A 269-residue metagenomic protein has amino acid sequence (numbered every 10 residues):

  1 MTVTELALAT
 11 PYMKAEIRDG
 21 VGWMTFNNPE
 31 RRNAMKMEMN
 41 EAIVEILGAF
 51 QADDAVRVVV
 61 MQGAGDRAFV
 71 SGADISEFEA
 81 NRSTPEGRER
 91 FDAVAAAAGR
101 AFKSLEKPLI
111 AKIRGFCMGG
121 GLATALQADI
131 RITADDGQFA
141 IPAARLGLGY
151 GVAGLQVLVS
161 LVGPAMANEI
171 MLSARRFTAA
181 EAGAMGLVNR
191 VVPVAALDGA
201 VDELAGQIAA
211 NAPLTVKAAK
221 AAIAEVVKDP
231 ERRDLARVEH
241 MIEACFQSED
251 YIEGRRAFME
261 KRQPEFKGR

Functional and structural regions predicted by a protein language model:
M1-N27, R175-A209, K217-V226, G254 (+1 more regions): Amphipathic alpha-helical segments at domain termini/boundaries
M1-Q62, R100: Conserved CoA-thioester-binding segment of acyl-CoA-metabolizing enzymes
M24, N28, I43, M61 (+7 more regions): Terminal peptide-recognition signature
E38, A42, V94, A101 (+5 more regions): Charged catalytic carboxylate motif
G63-A101, G147, P230: Glycine- (often His-adjacent) and acidic-residue-rich active-site loop that binds/positions the CoA thioester
D66-V70, C117-G119, A140, I223: Short, active-site-adjacent cap segments at secondary-structure transitions
A101-L214, Q247-S248, E253, R262: Crotonase-fold acyl-CoA enzyme core
I170-M171, A222-V226, H240-F246: Helix-loop "lid/cap" segments that line or gate small-molecule binding pockets
